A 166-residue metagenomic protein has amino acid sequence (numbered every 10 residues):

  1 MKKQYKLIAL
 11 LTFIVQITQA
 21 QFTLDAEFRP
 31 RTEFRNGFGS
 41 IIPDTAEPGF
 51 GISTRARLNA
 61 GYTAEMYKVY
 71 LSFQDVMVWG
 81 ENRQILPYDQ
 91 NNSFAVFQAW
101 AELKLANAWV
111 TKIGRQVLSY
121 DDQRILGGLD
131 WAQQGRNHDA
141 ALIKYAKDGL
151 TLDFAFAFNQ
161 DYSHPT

Functional and structural regions predicted by a protein language model:
K2-L10: Sec-dependent signal peptide recognition, specifically the positively charged N-region followed immediately by
L11-A20: Hydrophobic h-region of N-terminal signal peptides that target proteins for export in Gram-negative bacteria
A20-G39, Y67-L71: Transmembrane beta-strand segments of Gram-negative outer membrane beta-barrel proteins
T23-L24, A99, K104-T111, L129-T166: Signature for the C-terminal beta-barrel architecture of outer-membrane proteins
E27, R31, G51-R55, S93-Q98 (+2 more regions): Transmembrane beta-barrel architecture of outer-membrane proteins
E27-E33, Q74-V76, G114-L118, A157-N159: Outer-membrane beta-barrel pore domains and translocons
F34-G39, G80-R83, Y120-I125, L152 (+1 more regions): Outer-membrane beta-barrel proteins
P43-T54, A64-N107, Y120-D130: Surface-exposed loop and membrane-interface regions of Gram-negative outer-membrane beta-barrel proteins
